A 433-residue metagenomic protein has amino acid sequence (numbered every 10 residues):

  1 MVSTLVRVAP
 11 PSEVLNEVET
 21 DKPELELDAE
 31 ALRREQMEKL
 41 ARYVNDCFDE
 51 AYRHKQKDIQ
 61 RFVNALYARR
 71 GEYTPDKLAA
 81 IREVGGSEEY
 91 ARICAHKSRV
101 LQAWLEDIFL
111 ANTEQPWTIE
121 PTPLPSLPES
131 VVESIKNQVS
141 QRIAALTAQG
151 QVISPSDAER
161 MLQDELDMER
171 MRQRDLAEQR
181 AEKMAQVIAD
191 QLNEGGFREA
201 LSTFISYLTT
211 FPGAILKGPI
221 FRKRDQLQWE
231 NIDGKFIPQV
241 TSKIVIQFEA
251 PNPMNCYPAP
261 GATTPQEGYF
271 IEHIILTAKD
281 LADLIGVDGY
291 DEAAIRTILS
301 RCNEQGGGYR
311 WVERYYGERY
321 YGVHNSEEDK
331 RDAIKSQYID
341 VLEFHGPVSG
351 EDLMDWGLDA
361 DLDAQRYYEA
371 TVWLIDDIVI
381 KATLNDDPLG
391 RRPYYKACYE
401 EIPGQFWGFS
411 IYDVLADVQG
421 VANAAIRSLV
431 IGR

Functional and structural regions predicted by a protein language model:
M1-I378: Extended, helix-rich architectural segments
L342-R433: Extended, charged amphipathic alpha-helical segments
